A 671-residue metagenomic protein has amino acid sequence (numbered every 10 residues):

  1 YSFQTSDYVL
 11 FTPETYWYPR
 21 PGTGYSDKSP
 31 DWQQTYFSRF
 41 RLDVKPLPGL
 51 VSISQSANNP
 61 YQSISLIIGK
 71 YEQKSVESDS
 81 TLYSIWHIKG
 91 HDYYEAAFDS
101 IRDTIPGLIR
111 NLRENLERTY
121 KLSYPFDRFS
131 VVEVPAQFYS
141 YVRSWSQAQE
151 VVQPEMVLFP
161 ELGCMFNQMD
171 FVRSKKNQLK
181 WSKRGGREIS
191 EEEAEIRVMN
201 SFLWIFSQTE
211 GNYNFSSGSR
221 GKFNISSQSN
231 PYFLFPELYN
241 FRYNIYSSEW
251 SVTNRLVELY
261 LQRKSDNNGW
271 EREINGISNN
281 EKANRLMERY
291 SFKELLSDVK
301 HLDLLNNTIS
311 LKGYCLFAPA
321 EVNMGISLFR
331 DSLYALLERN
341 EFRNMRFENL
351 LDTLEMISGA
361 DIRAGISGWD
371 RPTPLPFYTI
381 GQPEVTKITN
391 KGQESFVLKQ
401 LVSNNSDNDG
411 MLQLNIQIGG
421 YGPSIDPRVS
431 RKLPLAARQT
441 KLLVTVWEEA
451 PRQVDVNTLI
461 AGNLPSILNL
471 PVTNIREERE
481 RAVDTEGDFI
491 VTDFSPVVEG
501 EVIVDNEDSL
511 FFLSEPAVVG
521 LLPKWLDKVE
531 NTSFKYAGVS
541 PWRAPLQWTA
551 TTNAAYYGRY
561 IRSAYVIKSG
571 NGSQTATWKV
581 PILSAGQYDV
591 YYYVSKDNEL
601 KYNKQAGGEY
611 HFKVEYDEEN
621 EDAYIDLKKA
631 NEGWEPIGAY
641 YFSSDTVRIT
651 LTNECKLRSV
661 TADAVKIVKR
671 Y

Functional and structural regions predicted by a protein language model:
Y1-E77: Extended, low-hydrophobicity, Ser/Thr/Pro/Gly-biased non-transmembrane segments
L42, Q55, V76-T253, V257: Juxtacatalytic substrate-recognition/specificity segment
E193-W204, G211-P319, N323, N340-E341: Acidic/His/Gly-enriched intrinsically disordered linker/tail segments that often contain short helix/coil "MoRF-like"
D298-V299, D303-Q382: Amphipathic alpha-helical substructures
T389-L459: Beta-strand-rich binding/interaction modules
A436-R438, D617-S644: Extracellular carbohydrate recognition and processing domains and analogous Trp-centered ligand-binding platforms
A564, Q574-K604: A short beta-strand element within beta-rich, extracytoplasmic domains of secreted/secretory-pathway proteins
T650-S659: Short beta-strand-plus-loop segments that form exposed binding edges in beta-rich domains
